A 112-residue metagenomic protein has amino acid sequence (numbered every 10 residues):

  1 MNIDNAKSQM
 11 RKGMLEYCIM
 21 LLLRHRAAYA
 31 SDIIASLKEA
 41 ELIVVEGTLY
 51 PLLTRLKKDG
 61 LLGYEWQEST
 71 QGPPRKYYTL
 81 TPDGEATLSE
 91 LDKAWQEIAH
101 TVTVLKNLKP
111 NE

Functional and structural regions predicted by a protein language model:
M1-A6: Short, intrinsically disordered or compositionally biased N-terminal tails of bacterial proteins
K7-T48, Q67: N-terminal helix-turn-helix DNA-binding core of bacterial DNA-binding proteins
L49-P51, R55-L56: Basic amphipathic alpha-helical segments that dock to polyanions
G60: Glycine-centered, phosphate/nucleic-acid-interacting loop/turn motifs that mediate DNA/RNA or nucleotide
G63-S69: Short E/K-rich amphipathic alpha-helical oligomerization segments
T70, P74-D92: Basic, amphipathic "hinge/linker" alpha-helix immediately C-terminal to the N-terminal HTH DNA-binding motif
A86-E112: Amphipathic alpha-helical dimerization/coiled-coil segments that flank or bridge DNA-binding/regulatory modules
